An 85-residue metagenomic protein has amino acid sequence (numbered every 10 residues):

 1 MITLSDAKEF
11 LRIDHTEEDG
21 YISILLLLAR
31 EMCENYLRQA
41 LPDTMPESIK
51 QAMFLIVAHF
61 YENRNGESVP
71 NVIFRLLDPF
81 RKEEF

Functional and structural regions predicted by a protein language model:
M1-F85: Divalent metal-cofactor coordination and adjacent catalytic microenvironments
